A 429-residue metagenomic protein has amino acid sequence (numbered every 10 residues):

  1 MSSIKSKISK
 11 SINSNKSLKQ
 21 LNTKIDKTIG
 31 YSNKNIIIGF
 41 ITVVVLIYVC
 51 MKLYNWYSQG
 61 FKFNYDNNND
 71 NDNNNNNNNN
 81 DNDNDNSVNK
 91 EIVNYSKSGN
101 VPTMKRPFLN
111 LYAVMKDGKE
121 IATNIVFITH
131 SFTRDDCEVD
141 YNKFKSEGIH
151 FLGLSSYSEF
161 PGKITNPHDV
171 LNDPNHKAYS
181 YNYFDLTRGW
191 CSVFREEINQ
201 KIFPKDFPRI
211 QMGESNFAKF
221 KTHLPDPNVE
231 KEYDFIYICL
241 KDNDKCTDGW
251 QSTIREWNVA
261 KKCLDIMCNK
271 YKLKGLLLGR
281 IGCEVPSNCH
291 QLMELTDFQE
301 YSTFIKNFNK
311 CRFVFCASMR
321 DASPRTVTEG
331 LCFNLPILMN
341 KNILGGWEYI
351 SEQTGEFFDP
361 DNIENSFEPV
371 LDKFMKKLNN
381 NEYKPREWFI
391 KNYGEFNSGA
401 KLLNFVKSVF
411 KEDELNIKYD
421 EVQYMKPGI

Functional and structural regions predicted by a protein language model:
N33, V44-V49, K62-D66, D85-K163 (+2 more regions): N-terminal pre-catalytic "stem/leader" segment of glycosyltransferase-like enzymes
H130-C246: Catalytic core of nucleotide-activated saccharide and alditol-phosphate transferases
F217-E294: Conserved catalytic-core segment of nucleotide-activated headgroup transferases in glycan assembly
I305, V327-C332, W347: Short alpha-helical segment that forms part of, or immediately flanks, the ligand-binding pocket in carbohydrate-active
M319: Aromatic "clamp/platform" in nucleotide-sugar-dependent glycosyltransferases that forms part of the donor/acceptor
P336-N340: Short hydrophobic beta-strand element within catalytic cores of glycosyltransferases and related nucleotide-activated
K341-F357: Short acidic/histidine- and often glycine-rich active-site loop of Leloir-type glycosyltransferases that engages
D361, N365, K376-I429: A charged, aromatic-enriched C-terminal amphipathic alpha-helix characteristic of glycosyltransferases across folds
